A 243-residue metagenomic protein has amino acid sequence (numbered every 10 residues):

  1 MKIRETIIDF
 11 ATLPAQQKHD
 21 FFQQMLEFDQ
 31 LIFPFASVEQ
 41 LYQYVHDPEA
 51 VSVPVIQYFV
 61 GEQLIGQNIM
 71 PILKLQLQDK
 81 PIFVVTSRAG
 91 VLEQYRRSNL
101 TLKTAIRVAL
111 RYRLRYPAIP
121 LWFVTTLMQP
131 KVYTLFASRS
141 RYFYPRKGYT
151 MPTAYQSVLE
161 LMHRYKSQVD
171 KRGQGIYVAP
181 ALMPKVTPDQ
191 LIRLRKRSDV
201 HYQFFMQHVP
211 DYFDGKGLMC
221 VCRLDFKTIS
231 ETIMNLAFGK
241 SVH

Functional and structural regions predicted by a protein language model:
M1-F22, L26, Q30-I32, L41-Q57 (+2 more regions): Terminal substrate-recognition subdomain of acyl/acetyltransferases
V53, Q57, E62-K74, V85: Conserved beta-strand in the GNAT
L75-P81: A short, polar/charged loop-to-alpha-helix boundary motif
F83-V85, W122: Structural motif
R88-R97: A short, internal acetyl-CoA/4′-phosphopantetheine-binding micro-motif in the GNAT/acyltransferase core
A89, A109-L110, Y116: Internal, hydrophobic cores of structured domains that mediate oligomerization or house catalytic pockets within large
R96-R111: Conserved acetyl-CoA-binding loop-helix of GNAT-fold acetyltransferases
